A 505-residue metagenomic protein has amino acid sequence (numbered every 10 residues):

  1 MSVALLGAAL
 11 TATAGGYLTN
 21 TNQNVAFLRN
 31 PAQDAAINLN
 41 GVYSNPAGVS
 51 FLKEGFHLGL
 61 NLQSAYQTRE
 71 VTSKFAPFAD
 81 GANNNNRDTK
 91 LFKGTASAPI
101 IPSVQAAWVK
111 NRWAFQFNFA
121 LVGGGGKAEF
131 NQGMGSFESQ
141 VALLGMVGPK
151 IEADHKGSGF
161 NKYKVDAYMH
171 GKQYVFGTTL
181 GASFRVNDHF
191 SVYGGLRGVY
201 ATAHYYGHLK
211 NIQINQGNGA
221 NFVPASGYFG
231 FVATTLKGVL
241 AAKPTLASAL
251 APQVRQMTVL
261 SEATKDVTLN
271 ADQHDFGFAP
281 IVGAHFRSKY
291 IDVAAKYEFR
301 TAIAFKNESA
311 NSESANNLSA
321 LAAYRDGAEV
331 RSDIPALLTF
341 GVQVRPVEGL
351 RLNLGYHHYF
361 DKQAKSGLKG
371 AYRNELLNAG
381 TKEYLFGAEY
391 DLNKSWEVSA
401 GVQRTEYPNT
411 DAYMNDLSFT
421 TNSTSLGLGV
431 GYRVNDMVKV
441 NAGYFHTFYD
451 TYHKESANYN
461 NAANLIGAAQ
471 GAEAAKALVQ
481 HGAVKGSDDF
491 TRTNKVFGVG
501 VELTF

Functional and structural regions predicted by a protein language model:
S2-A9: Bacterial N-terminal signal peptides
L10-K127, F419, F445: N-terminal, post-signal peptide beta-strand-biased segments of exported outer-membrane/organellar beta-barrel and other
G15-L28, A32, I37, I101 (+1 more regions): Outer-membrane beta-barrel porins/channels
